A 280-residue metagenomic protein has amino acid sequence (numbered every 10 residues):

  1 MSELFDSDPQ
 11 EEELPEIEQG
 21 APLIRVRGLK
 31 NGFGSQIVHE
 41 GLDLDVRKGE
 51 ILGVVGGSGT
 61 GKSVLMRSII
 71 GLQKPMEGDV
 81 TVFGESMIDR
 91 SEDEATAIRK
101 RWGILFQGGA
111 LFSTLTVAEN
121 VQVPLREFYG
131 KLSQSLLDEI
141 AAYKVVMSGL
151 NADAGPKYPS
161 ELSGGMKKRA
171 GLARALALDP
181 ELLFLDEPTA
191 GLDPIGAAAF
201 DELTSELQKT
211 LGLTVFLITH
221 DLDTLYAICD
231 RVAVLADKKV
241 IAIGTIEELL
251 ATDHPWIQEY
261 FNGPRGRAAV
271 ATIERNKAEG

Functional and structural regions predicted by a protein language model:
V55-G57: The feature captures the beta-strand-to-loop junction immediately N-terminal to the Walker
I70: Helix-to-loop junction immediately C-terminal to a conserved catalytic motif
S86, Q134-D153: Conserved ABC ATPase "signature" region
Y158-L162, M166: Conserved ABC ATPase signature
D179: Conserved catalytic motifs of ABC-family nucleotide-binding domains
L183-D186: Catalytic Walker B motif of ABC-type/P-loop ATPase nucleotide-binding domains
